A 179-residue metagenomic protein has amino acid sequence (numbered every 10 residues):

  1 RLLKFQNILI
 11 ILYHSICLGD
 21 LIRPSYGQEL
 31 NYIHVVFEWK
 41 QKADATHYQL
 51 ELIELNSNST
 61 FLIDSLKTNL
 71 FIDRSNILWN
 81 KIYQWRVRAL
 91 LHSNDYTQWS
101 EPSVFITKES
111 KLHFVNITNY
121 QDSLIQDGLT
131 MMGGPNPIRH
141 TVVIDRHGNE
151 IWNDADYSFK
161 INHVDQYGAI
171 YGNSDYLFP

Functional and structural regions predicted by a protein language model:
R1-I22: Bacterial Sec-dependent N-terminal signal peptides
G19-A43, W99-L112: Pro/Thr/Ser/Gly-rich low-complexity, intrinsically disordered linker/stalk tracts
N31, D44, I77-K81: Solvent-exposed loop and beta-edge segments used for protein-protein assembly and interaction
K42-T46, G134-P137: Short proline/glycine-enriched turn/loop motifs at strand-loop junctions of beta-rich domains
Q49-I82, H92-S103: Recognizes extended acidic, P/S/T-rich segments that occur within or adjacent to Ig-like beta-sandwich modules
L78, I82, L90-P179: Histidine-/acidic-rich catalytic cores in large beta-rich domains
